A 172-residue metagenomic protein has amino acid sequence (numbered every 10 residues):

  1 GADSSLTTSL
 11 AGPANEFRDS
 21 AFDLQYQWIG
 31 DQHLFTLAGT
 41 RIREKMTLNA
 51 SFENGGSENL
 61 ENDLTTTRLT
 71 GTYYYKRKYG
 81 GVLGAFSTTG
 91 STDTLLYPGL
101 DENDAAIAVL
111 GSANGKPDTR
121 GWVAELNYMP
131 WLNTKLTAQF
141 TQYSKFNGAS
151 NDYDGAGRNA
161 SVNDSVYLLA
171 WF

Functional and structural regions predicted by a protein language model:
G1-F172: Outer-membrane beta-barrel pore domains
